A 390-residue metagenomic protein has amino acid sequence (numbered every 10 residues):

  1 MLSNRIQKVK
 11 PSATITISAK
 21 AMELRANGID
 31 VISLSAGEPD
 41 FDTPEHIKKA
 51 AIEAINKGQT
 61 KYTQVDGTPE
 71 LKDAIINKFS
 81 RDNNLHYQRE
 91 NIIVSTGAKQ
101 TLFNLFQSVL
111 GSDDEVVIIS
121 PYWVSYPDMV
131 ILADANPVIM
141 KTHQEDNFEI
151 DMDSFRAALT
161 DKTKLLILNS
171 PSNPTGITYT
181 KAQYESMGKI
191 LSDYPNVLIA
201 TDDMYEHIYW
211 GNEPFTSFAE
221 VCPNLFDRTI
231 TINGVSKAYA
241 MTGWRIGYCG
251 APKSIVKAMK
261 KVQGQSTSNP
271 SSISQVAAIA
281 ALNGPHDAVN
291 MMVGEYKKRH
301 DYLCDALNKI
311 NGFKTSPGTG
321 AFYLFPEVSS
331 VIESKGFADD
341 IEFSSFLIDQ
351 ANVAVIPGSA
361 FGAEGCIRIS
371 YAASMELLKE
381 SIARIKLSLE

Functional and structural regions predicted by a protein language model:
L2, K10-S12, I17-K20, L24-D30 (+2 more regions): PLP-dependent class I/II
I6: Substrate/cofactor-recognition hotspot
S35-E38, E53-K72: A glycine-/small-polar-enriched, mobile loop at the entrance of the PLP active site in fold-type I
Y62-S95: Conserved N-terminal alpha-helix of the aminotransferase class I/II PLP-enzyme fold
